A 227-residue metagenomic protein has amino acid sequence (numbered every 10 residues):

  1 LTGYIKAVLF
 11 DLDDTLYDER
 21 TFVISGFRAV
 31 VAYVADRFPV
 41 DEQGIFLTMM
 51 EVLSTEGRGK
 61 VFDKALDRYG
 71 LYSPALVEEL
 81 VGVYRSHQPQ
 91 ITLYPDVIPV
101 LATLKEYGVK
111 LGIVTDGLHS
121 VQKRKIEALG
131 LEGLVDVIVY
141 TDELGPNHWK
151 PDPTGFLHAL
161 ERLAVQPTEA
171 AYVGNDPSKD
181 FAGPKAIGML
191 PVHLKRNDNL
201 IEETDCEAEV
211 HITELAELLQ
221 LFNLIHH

Functional and structural regions predicted by a protein language model:
L1-I5, A102-K105, K110, L118-H119 (+1 more regions): Asp-based, Mg2+/Mn2+-dependent phosphohydrolase catalytic module
T2-P95, P99, S120: N-terminal helical cap/lid subdomain that shapes the substrate entry/recognition surface in HAD-like hydrolases
V52, Q90, G112, G145-P146: A generic secondary-structure micro-motif detector that highlights 1-2 residue hydrophobic/ambivalent hotspots embedded
T115: Conserved phosphate-coupling serine/threonine residues in phosphotransfer and NTP-handling enzymes
